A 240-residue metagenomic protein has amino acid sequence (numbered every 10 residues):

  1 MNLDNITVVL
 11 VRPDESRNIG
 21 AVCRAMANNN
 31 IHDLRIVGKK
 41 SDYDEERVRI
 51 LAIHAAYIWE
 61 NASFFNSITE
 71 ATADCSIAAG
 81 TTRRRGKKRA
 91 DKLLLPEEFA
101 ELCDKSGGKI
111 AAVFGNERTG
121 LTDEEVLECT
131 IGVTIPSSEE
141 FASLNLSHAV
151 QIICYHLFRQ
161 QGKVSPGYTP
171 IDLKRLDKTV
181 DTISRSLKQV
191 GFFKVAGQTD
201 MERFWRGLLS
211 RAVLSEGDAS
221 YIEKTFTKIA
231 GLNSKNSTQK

Functional and structural regions predicted by a protein language model:
M1-K240: Post-transcriptional modification and biogenesis factors for structured RNAs of the translation apparatus
